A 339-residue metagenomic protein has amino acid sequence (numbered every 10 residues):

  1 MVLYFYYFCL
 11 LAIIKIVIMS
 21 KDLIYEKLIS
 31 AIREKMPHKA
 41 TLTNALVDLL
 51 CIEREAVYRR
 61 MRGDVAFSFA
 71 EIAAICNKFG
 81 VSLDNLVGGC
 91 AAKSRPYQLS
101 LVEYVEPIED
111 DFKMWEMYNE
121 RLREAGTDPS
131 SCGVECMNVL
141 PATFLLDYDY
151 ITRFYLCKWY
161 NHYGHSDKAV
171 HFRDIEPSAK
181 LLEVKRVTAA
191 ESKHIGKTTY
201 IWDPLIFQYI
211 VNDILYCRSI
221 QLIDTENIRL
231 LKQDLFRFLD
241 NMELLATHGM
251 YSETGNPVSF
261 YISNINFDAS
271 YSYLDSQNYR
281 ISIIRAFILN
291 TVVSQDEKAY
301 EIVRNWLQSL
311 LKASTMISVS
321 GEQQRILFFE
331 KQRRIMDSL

Functional and structural regions predicted by a protein language model:
M1-S100: Basic, Lys/Arg-rich alpha-helical nucleic-acid-recognition elements, primarily the DNA-binding modules of transcription
I13-I24, E53-Y58, L146-T152, K168-K185: Charged, low-complexity, helix/coiled-coil-prone segments
K27, A45, A56, P107-M117 (+4 more regions): Exposed alpha-helical structural elements
K35, K39, A125, P129 (+1 more regions): Short secondary-structure junctions and interdomain/linker hinges
R54-M61, V65-I108, V258-I288, V292 (+1 more regions): Conserved, well-structured beta-alpha core segment at the onset of a catalytic domain
A92-V170: Helix-turn-helix/homeodomain-like alpha-helical modules used for DNA recognition and transcription-factor dimerization
K158-F329: Hydrophobic protein-protein interaction segments
F329, I335-L339: Long, charge-rich alpha-helical interaction segments
